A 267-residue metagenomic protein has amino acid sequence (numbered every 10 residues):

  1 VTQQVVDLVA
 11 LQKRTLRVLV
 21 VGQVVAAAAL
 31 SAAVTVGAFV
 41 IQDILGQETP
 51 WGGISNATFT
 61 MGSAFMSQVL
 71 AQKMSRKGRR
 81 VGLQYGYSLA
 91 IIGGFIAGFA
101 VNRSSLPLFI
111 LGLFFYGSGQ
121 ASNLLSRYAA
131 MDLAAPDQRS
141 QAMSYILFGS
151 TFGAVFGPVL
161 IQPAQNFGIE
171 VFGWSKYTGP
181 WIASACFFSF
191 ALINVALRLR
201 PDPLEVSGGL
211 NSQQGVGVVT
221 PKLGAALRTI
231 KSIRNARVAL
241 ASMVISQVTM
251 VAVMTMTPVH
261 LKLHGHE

Functional and structural regions predicted by a protein language model:
V1-K13, R200-A241: Juxtamembrane intracellular "pre-TM" segments in multi-pass secondary transporters
V6-G62, N235-S242, M250-H260, H264: Helix-loop boundary and gating motifs at the non-cytosolic
K13, F99-L111: Helix-loop junctions at membrane interfaces in 12-TM secondary transporters
V24, L106-A121: Hydrophobic core of transmembrane alpha-helices in multi-pass small-molecule transporters, especially MFS/SLC-type
M66-R79, Q165: Helix-to-loop junctions at the C-terminal end of transmembrane segments in multipass secondary transporters
S88-R103: C-terminal ends and interior cores of transmembrane alpha-helices in multi-pass membrane transporters/permeases
Q141-I161: Glycine-rich segments within core transmembrane alpha-helices of 12-TM secondary carriers
G157, I161-N166, A185-L210: C-terminal membrane-cytosol helix-exit motif in multi-pass small-molecule transporters
